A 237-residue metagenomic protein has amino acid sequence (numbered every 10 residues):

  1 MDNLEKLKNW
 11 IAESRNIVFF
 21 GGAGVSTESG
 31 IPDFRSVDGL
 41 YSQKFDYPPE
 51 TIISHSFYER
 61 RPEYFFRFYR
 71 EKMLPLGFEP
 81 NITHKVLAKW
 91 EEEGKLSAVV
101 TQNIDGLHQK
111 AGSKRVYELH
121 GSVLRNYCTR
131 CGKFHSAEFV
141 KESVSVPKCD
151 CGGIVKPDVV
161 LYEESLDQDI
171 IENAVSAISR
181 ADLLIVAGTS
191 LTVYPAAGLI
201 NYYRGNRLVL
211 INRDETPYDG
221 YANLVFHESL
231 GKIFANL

Functional and structural regions predicted by a protein language model:
M1-L237: Conserved catalytic core of sirtuin-type NAD+-dependent deacylases
